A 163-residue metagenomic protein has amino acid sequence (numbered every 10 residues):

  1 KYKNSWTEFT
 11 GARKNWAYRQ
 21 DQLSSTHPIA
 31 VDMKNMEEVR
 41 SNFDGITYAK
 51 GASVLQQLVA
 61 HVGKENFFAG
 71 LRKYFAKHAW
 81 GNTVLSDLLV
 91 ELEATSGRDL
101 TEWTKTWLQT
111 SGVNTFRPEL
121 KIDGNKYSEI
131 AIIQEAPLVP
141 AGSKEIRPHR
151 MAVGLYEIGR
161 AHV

Functional and structural regions predicted by a protein language model:
K1-E135, P140-G142, H162: Hydrophobic alpha-helical and helix-loop surface patches within well-folded domains that function as non-catalytic
I130, A152-V153: Carbohydrate-active enzymes and regulators
Q134, L155-E157: Residue-level signal for short segments within beta-strands and strand-turn junctions of well-structured beta-sheet
P140-A152: Short coil-to-beta strand junction motifs in C2/discoidin
E157-V163: Residue-level detector of conserved catalytic or cofactor/ligand-binding positions in enzyme active sites
